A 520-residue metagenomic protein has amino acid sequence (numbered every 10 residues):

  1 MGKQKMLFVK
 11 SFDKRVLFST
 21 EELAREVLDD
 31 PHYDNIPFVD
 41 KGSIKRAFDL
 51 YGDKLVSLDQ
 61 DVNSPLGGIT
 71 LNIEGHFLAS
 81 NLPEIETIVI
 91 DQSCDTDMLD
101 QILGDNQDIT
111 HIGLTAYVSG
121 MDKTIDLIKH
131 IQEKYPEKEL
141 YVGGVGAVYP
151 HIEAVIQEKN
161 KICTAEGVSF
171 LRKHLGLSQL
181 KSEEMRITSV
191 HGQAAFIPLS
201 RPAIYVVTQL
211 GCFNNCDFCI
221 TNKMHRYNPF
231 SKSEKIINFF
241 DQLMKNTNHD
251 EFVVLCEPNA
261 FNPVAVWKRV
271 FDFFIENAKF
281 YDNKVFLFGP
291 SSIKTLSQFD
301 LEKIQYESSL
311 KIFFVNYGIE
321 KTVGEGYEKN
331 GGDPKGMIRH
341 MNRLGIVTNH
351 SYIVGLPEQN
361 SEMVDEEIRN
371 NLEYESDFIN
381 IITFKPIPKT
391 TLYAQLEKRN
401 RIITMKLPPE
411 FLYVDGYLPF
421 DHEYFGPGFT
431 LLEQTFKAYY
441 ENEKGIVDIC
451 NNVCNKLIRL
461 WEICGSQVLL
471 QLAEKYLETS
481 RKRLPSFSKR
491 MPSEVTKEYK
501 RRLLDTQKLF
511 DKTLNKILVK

Functional and structural regions predicted by a protein language model:
M1-F48, S64, E84-E86, T96 (+5 more regions): Radical SAM enzyme core and accessory elements
G2-H249: Acidic, low-complexity intrinsically disordered segments
M6, T87, I112, L140 (+5 more regions): Hydrophobic/aromatic residues located in beta-strands of well-ordered beta-sheets within soluble catalytic
V9-D13, P258, G318-E320, F384: Short loop/turn segments at strand-loop or loop-helix junctions that form parts of catalytic or ligand-binding pockets
R15-L17, A147-I152, N214, V264-A265 (+3 more regions): Flexible glycine/acidic-rich beta-alpha junction loops that bind and position SAM and/or redox cofactors in anaerobic
E22-A24, V270-F274, A394-N400: Short secondary-structure boundary/capping segments
E153-L171, I304-V315, E366-I381: Structural recognition of alpha->loop->beta junctions
T188-N349, V354-L356, D365, R369: Radical SAM [4Fe-4S] cluster-binding motif and immediate context
